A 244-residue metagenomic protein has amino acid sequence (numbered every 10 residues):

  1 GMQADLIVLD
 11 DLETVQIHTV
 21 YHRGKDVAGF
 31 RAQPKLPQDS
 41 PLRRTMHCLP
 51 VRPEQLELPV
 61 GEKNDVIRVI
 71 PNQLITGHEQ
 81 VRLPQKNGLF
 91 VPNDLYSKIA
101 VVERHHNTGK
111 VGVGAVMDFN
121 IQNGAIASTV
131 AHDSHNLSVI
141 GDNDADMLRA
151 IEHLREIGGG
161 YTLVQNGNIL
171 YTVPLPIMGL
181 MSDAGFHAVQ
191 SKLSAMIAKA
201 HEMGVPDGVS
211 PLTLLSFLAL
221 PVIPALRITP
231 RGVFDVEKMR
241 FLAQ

Functional and structural regions predicted by a protein language model:
M2-Q244: Active-site microenvironment of metallo-dependent hydrolases
